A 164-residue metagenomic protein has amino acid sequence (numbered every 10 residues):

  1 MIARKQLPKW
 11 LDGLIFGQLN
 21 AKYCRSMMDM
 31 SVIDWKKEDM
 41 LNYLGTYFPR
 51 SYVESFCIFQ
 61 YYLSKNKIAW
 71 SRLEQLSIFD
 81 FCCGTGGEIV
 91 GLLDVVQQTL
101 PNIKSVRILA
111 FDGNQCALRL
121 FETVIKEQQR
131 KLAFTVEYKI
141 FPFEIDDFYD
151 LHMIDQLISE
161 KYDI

Functional and structural regions predicted by a protein language model:
M1-M27: N-terminal auxiliary segments of SAM/dcSAM-dependent transferases
I33-I68: Class I SAM-dependent methyltransferase Rossmann-like catalytic core, especially the SAM/SAH-binding loop
E74-G84: Conserved class I S-adenosyl-L-methionine
T85-N102: Conserved SAM-binding loop of SAM-dependent methyltransferases across substrates and taxa, primarily the Class I
V106-L109: Short beta-strand element of Class I
N114: Conserved SAM/SAH-binding beta-strand->alpha-helix loop
L120-I158: S-adenosyl-L-methionine
Y162-I164: A short SAM/SAH-binding and catalytic strip from SAM-dependent methyltransferases
